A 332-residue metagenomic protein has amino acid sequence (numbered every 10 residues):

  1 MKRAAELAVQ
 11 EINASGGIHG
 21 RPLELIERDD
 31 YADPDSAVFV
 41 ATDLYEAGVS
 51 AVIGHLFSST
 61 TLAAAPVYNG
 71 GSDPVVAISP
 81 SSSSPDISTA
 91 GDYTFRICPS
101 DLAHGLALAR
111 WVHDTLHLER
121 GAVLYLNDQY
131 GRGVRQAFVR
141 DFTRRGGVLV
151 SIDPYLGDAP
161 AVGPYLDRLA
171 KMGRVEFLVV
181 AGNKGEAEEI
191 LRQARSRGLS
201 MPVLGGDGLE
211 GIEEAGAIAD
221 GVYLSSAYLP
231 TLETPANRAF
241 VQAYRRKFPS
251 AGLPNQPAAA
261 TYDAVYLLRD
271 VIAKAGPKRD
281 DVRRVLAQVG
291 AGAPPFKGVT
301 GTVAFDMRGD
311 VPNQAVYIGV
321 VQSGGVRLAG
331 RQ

Functional and structural regions predicted by a protein language model:
M1-Q332: Extracytosolic ligand-binding ectodomains
